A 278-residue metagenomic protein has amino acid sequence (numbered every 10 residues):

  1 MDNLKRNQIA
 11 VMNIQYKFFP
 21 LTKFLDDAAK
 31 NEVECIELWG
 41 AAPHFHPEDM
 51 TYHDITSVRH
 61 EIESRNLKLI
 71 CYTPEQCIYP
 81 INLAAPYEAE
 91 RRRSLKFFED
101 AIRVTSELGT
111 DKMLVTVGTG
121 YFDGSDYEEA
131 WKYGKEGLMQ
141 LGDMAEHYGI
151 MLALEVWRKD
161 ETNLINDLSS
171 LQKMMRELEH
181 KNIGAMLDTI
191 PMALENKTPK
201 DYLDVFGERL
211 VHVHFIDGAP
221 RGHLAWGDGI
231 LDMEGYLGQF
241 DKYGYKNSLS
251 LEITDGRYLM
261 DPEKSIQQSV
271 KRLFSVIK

Functional and structural regions predicted by a protein language model:
M1-A10, Q15-E32, R59, E63 (+3 more regions): Histidine-acidic metal/acid-base catalytic patches
N3, K23, E63-S64, I81-G184 (+1 more regions): Active-site acidic/histidine proton-transfer and metal-coordination neighborhood in alpha/beta enzyme cores
Q15-K17, G40-A42, E75-I78, V117-Y121 (+4 more regions): Active-site-proximal loop/turn and secondary-structure-junction residues that shape catalytic pockets, frequently
E37, C71, L114, A153 (+2 more regions): Conserved beta-strand positions in the central sheet of alpha/beta enzyme cores
W39-R59, V117-D123: Glycine-rich, proline-tolerant flexible connector loops at the mouths of alpha/beta enzymes
H46, D123, T162, H223 (+1 more regions): Glycine/Thr-rich phosphate-binding loops of Rossmann-like dinucleotide-binding domains
P47, T51-D54, Y87-S94, Y127-A130 (+6 more regions): Residue-level preference for long, well-ordered alpha-helices that form the structural scaffold of enzyme catalytic
I62-I70: Glycine-rich, aromatic-flanked loop segments that form ligand/cofactor-binding clefts across common enzyme folds
